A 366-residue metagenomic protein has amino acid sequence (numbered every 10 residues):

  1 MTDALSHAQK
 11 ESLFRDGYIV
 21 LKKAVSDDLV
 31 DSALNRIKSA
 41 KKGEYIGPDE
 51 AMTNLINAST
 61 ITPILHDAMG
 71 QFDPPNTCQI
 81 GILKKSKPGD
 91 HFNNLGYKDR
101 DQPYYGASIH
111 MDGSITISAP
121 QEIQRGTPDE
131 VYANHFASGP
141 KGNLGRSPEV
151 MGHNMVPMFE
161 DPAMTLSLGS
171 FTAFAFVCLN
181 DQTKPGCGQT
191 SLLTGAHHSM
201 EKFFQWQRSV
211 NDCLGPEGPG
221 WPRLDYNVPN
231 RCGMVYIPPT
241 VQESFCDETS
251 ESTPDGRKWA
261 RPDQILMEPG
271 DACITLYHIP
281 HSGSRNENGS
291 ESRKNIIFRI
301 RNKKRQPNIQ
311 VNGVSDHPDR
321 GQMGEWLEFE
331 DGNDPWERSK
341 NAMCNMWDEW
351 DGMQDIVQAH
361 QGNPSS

Functional and structural regions predicted by a protein language model:
M1-A8, P364-S366: Basic/polar N-terminal segments that are highly enriched at the extreme N-terminus, encompassing both cleavable
D3, I19, K23, D319-G321: Helix-turn-helix-type domain boundary/helix-start signal
L5-A8, L13-D16, V25-P269, R285-E291 (+2 more regions): Non-heme Fe(II) oxygenase catalytic core, chiefly the N-lobe of the double-stranded beta-helix
L214, R301-N341: Double-stranded beta-helix
E268-D271, L276-Y277: Catalytic cores of PAPS-dependent sulfotransferases and nucleotide-sugar/CMP/GDP-dependent glycosyltransferases
H278-S282: Short, charged beta-turn/beta-strand-edge "cap" motif at the junction between a beta-strand and an adjacent loop
F329-S366: Intrinsic low-complexity, glycine/proline- and repeat-rich, mixed-charge intrinsically disordered regions appended
